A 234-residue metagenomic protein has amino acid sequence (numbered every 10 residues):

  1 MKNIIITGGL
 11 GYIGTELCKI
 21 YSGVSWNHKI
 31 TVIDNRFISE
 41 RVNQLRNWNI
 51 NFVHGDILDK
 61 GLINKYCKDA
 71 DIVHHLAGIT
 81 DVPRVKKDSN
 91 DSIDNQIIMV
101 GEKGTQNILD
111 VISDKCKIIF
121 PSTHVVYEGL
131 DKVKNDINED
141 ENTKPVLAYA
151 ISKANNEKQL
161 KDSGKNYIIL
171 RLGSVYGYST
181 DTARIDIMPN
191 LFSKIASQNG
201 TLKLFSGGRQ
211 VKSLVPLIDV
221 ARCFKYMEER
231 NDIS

Functional and structural regions predicted by a protein language model:
I4-V24: N-terminal Rossmann NAD(P)H-binding glycine-rich loop of SDR-like oxidoreductase domains
T7, I33, V73-A77, I118-H124 (+2 more regions): SDR active-site strand-loop-helix element
W26-F37: Conserved glycine-rich Rossmann-like NAD(P)H-binding loop of the short-chain dehydrogenase/reductase
N47-L58: Rossmann-fold cofactor-recognition segment
I57-V100: NAD(P)H-binding glycine-rich loop region in Rossmannoid oxidoreductase-like domains and their noncatalytic homologs
L58, S92, Q96-N107, T143 (+2 more regions): Glycine-rich NAD(P)-binding loop of the Rossmann-fold in SDR/ketoreductase-type enzymes
Q106-V146: Conserved Rossmann-fold NAD(P)-dependent oxidoreductase catalytic core, especially the SDR/UDP-sugar
K158-K212, L217-Y226: NAD(P)-dependent short-chain dehydrogenase/reductase
